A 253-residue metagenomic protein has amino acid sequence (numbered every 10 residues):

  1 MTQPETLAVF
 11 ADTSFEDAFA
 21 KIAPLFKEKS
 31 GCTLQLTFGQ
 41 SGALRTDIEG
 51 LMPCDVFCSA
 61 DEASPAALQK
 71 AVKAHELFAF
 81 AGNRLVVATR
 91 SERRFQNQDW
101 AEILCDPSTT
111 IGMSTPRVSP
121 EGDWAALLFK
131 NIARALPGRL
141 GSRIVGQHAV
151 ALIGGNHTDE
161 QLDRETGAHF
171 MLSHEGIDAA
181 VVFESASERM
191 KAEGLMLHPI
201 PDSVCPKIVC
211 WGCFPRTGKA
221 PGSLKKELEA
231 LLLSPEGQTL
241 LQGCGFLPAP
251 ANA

Functional and structural regions predicted by a protein language model:
M1-K29, T33, T37, G42-R45 (+5 more regions): Exported/periplasmic ABC-transporter solute-binding proteins
C58: A short beta-strand/loop micro-motif in the catalytic core of glycosyltransferases that engages the nucleotide-sugar
V72-F78: Central helical "cap/lid" subdomain
